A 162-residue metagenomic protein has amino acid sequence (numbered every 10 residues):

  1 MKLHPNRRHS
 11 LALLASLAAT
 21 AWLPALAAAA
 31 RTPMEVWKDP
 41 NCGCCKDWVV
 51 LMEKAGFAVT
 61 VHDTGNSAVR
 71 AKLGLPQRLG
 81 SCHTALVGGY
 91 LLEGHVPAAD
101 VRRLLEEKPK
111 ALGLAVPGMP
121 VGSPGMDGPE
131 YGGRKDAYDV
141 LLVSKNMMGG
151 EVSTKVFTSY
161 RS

Functional and structural regions predicted by a protein language model:
M1-A18: N-terminal secretory signal peptides and thylakoid transit peptides that target proteins across membranes
A25-A29: Sec/Tat signal peptide C-region and signal peptidase I cleavage site
T32-D47: Local sequence-structure signature of Cys/Sec-based thiol-disulfide redox active-site neighborhoods
N41, W48, G65, P97-V101: Stable alpha-helical elements in mature extracytoplasmic
V59-V69, L79, V87: Thiol-based oxidoreductase modules, predominantly thioredoxin-like and allied folds used for disulfide exchange
N66-L73, G125: N-terminal post-signal-peptidase region of extra-cytosolic proteins
R78-S162: Thiol/selenol-based redox catalytic cores and closely related redox-interacting motifs
